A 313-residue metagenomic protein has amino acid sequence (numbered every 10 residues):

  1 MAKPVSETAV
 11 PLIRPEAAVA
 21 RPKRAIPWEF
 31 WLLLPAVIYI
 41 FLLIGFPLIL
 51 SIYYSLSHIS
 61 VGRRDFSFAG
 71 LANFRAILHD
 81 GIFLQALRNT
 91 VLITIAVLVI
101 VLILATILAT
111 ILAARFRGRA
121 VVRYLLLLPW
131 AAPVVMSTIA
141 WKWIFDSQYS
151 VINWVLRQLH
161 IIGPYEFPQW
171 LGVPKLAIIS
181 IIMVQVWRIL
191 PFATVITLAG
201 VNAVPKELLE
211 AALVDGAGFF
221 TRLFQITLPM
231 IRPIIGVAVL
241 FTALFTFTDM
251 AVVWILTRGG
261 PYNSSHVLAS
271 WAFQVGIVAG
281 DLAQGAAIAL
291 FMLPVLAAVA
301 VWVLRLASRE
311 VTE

Functional and structural regions predicted by a protein language model:
M1-A25: Short, Lys/Arg-rich, polar N-terminal cytosolic tail immediately upstream of the first transmembrane signal-anchor
A25-E313: A structural signal for multi-pass alpha-helical bundles of membrane permease subunits that mediate small-molecule
